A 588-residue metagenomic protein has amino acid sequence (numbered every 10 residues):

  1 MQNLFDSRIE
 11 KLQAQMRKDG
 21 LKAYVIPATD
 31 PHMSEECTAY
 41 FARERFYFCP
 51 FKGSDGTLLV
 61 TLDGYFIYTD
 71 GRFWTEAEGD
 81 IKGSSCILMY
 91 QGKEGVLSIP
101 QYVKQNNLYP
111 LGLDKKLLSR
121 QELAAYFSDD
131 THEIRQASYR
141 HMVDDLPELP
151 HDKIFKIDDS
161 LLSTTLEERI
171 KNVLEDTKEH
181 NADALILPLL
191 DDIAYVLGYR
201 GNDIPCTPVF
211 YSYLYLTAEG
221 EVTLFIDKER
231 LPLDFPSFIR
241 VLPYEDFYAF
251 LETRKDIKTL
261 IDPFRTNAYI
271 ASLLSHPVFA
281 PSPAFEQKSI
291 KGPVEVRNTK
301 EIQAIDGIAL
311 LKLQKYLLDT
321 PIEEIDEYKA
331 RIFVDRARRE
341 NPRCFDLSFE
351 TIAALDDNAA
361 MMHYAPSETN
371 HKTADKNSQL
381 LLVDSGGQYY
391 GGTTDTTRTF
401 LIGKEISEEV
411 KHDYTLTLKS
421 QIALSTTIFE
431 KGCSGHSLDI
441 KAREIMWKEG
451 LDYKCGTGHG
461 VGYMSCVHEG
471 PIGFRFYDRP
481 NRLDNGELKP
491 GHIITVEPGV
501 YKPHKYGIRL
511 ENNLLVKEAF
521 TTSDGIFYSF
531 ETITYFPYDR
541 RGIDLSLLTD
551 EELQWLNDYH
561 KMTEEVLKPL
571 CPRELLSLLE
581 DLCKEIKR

Functional and structural regions predicted by a protein language model:
M1-R588: Active-site neighborhoods and metal-handling regions in enzymes and metal-associated proteins
